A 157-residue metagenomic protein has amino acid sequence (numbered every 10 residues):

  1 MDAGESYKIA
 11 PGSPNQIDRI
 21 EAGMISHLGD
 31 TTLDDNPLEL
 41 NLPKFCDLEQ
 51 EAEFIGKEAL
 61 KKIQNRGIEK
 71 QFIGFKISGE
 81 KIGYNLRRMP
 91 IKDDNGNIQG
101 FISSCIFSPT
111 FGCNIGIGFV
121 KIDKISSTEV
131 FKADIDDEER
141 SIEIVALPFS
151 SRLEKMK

Functional and structural regions predicted by a protein language model:
M1-K157: Conserved, structured C-terminal
